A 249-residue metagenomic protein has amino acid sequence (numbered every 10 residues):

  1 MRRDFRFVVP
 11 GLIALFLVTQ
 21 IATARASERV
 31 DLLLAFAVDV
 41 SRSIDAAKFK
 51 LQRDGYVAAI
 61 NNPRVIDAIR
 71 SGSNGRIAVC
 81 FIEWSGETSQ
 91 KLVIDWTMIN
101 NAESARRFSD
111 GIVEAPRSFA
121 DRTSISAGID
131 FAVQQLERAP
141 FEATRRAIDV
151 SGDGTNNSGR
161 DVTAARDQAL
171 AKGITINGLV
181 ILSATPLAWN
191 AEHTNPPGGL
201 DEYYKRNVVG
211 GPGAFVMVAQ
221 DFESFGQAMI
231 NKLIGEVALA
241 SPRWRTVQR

Functional and structural regions predicted by a protein language model:
M1-G11: Bacterial N-terminal signal peptides that target proteins for export
V9-Q20: Bacterial N-terminal signal peptides
E28-V93, G128, A132, A147-S151: Von Willebrand factor
A37-A47, V79, D95, G111-R122 (+3 more regions): Second-shell loop/turn segments in exported
G72-G111, N190-P197, D201-K205: Short beta-strand-loop
K91, R106-R146, V180-N190, P196 (+1 more regions): Von Willebrand factor
T155-Y203: VWA/integrin I-like adhesion module and closely mimicked acidic/polar interface patches used
V216-R249: C-terminal "exit" segments of structured domains
